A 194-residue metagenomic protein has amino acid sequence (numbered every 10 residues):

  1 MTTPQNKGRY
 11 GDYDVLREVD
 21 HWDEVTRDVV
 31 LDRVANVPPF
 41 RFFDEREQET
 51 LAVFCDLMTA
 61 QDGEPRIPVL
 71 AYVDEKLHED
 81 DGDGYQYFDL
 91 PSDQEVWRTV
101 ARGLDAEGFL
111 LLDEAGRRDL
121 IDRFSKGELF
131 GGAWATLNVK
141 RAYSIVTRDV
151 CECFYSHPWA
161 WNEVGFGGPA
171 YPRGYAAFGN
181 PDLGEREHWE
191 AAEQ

Functional and structural regions predicted by a protein language model:
M1-V34, C151, S156-Q194: Extended, aromatic/histidine-rich regions of cofactor-dependent oxidoreductases associated with respiratory
W22, R27-F43, E47-V139, Y143: Flexible, low-complexity segments enriched for small/polar residues
V146: A small-molecule sensor/coupling module
